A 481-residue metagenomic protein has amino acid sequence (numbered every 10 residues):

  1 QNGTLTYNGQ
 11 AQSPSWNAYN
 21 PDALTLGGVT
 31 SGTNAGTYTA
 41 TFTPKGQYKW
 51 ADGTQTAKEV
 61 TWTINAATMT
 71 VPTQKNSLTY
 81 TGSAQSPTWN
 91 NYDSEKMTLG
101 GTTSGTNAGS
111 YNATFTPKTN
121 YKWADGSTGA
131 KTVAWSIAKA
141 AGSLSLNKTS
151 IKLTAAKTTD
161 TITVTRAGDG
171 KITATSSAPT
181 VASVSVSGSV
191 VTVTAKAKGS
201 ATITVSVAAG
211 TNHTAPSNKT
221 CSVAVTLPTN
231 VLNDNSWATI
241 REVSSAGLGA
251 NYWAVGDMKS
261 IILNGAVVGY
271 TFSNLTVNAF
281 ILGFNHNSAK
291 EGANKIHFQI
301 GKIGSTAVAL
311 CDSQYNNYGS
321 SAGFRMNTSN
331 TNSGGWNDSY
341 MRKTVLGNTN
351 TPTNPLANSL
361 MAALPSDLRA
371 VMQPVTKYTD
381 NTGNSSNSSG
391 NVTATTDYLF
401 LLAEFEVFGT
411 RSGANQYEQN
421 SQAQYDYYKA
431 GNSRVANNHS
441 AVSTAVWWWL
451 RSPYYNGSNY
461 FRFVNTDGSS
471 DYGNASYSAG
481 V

Functional and structural regions predicted by a protein language model:
Q1-T226: Solvent-exposed beta-strand/loop surfaces, strongest in extracytoplasmic domains of secreted and cell-surface proteins
P228-V481: Collagenous Gly-X-Y triple-helix signature in extracellular proteins
